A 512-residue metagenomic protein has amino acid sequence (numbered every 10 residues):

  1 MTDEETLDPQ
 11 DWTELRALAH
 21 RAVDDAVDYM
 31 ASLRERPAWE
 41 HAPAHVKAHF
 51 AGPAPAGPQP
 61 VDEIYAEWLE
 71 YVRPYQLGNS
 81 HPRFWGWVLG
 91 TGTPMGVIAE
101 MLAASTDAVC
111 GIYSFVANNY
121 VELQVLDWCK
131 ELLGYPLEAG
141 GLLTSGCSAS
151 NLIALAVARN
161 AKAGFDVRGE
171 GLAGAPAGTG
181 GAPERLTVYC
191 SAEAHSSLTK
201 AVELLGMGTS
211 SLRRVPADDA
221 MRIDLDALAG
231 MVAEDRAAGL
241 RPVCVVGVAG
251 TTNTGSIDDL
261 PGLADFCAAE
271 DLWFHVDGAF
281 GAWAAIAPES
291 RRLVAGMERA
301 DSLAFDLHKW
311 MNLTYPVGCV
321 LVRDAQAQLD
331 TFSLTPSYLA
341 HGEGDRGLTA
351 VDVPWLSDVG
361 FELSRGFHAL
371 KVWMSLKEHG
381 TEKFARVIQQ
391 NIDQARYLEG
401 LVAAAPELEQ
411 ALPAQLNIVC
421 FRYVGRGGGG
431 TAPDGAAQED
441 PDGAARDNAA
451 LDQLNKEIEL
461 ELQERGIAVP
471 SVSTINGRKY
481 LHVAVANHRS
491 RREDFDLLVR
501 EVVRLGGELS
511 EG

Functional and structural regions predicted by a protein language model:
T2-E138, Q463-A468, L481, A486 (+3 more regions): N-terminal entrance/gating region of PLP-dependent enzymes' catalytic architecture
T6-D8, W12, W373-R386, V424-G430 (+1 more regions): Amphipathic alpha-helix from the class-I
P94-P183, S191, S197-L198: Well-ordered mid-protein domain cores that form the structural environment of catalytic cofactors
A149-L329: Conserved PLP-enzyme active-site core in the AAT-like
T251, E270, I286, A295-A405: Active-site C-terminal subdomain of aminotransferase-like
E409-A414, P470-I475: Short beta-strand
Q410-G430, D434, D440-L462: Conserved PLP-binding catalytic core of the aspartate aminotransferase-like
G443-A445, T474-G512: PLP-dependent enzyme catalytic core of the Aspartate aminotransferase-like
